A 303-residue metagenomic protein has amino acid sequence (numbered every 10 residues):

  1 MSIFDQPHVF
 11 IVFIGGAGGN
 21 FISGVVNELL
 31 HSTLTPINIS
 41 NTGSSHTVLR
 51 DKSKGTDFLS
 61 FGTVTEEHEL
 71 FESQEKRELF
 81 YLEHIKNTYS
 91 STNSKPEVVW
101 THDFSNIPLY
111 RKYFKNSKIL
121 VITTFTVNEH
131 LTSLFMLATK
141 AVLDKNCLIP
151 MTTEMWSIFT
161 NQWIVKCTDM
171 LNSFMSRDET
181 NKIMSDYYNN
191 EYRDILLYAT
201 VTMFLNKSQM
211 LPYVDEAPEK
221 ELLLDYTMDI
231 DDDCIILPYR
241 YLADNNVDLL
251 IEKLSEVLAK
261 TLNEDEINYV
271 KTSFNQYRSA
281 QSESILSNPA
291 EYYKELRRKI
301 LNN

Functional and structural regions predicted by a protein language model:
M1-D5, I85-S91, R111: Short boundary motifs at domain starts and secondary-structure transition points
M1-Y81: PAPS-dependent sulfotransferase catalytic core
S23, V121, T152, T272 (+1 more regions): Extended interaction regions within the primary functional domain
L29, L137-A138, F274-Y277: Alpha-helix boundary/capping residues
L34-I39, E256-F274: Short, surface-exposed acidic
S44-V64, E264-N303: PAPS-dependent sulfotransferase catalytic core
G62-V64, E72-S73, S90-E97, T101-N263: PAPS-dependent sulfotransferase catalytic domain
K86, T168, I251, S255 (+3 more regions): Residue-level detector of alpha-helical secondary structure
